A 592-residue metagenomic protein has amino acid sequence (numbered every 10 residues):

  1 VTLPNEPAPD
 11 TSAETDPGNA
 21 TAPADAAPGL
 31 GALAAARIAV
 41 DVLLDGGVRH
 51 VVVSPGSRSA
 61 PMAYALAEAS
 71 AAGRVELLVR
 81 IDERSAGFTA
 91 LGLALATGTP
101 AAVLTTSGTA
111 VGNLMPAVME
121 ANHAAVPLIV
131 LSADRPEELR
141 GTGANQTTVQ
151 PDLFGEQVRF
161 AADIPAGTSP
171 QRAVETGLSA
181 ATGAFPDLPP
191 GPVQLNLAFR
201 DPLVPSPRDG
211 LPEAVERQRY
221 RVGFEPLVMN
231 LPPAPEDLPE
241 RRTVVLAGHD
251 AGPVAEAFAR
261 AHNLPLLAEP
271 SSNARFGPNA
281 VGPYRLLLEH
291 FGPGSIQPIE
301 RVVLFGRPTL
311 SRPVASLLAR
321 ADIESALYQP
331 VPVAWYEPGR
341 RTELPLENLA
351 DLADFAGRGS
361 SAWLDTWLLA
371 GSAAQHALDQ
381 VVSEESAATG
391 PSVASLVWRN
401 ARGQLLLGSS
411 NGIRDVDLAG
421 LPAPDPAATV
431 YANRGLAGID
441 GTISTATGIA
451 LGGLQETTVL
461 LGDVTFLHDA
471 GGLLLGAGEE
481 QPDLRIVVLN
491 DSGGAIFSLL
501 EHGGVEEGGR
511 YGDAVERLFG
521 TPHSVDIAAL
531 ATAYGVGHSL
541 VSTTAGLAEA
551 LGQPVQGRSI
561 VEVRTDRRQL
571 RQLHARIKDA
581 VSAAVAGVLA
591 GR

Functional and structural regions predicted by a protein language model:
L3-E6, D10, E14-D16, D152 (+3 more regions): Glycine/aspartate-rich loop-and-adjacent alpha/beta segment that forms the canonical ThDP
D16-L30, G306, A315-I413, A533-E549 (+1 more regions): Phosphate/pyrophosphate-binding active-site segments
G29-M119, A419: N-terminal cofactor/phosphate-binding cores enriched in small/glycine residues, especially glycine-rich loops such as
A36-A39, S57-A63, T366-L454: Active-site diphosphate/adenylate-binding microenvironment
R49-V53, R74-L78, A96-R135, I299-G306 (+2 more regions): A short, small-residue-rich loop immediately preceding and capping a beta-strand
L91, L95, T106-S107, N113 (+7 more regions): Glycine-rich, anion-gripping cofactor-binding loops and their flanking helix/strand elements in enzyme active sites
E120, L131, E138-P151, D415-R592: Thiamine diphosphate
A121, S132-G177, A268-Q375, G476 (+1 more regions): Glycine-rich, acidic loop regions that bind phosphate or pyrophosphate groups
